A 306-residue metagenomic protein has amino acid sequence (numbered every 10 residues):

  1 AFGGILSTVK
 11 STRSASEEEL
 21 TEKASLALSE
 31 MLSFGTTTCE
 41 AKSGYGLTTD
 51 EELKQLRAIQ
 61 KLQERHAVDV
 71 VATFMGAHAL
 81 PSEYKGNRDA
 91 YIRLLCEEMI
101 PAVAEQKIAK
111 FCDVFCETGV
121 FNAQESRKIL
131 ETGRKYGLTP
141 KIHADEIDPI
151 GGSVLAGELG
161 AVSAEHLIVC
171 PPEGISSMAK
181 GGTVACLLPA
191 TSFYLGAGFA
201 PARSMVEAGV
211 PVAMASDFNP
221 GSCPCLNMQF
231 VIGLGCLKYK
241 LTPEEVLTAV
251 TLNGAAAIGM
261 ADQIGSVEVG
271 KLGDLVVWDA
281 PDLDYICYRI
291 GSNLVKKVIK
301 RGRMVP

Functional and structural regions predicted by a protein language model:
A1-I5: Flexible glycine-/small-residue-enriched beta->alpha junction loops that bind anionic phosphate/pyrophosphate groups
L6-S25, S29, T37-I150: Metal-coordinating catalytic core of metallo-dependent amide/deamination hydrolases
L32, E64, R134, A179 (+1 more regions): Anion (oxyanion) recognition and catalysis
T139, P149-S266, W278-D282, I290 (+1 more regions): Active-site-adjacent C-terminal substructures of enzyme catalytic domains
G270-G273: Loop/turn positions that initiate beta-strands
V298: Short aromatic-centered micro-motifs
